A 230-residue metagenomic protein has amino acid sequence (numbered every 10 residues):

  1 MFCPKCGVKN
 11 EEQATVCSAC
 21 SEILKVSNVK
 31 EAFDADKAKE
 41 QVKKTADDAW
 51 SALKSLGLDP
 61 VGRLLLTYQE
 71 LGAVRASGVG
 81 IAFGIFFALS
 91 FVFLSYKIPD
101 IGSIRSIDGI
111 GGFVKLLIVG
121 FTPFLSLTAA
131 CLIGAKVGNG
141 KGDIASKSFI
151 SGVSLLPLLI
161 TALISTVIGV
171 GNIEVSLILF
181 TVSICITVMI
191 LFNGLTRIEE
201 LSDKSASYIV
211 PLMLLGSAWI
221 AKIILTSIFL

Functional and structural regions predicted by a protein language model:
M1-A32: Cys/His-rich metal-coordination motifs, chiefly Zn-binding "fingers/knuckles"
A35-D143: Selected alpha-helical membrane-embedding segments in polytopic membrane proteins
I81-A88, G152-T161, L214-A221: Alpha-helical transmembrane segments of multi-pass integral membrane proteins
F91-P99, C131-N139, T161-G169, F192-T196 (+2 more regions): Membrane-water interface at transmembrane helix exits
L116, G120, S146-P157, F180-C185 (+2 more regions): Alpha-helical transmembrane segments of multi-pass membrane proteins, especially transporters and channels
P123, V153-V170: C-terminal halves and exits of single transmembrane alpha-helices
L127-C131, P157, V188-F192: Alpha-helical transmembrane segments of polytopic integral membrane proteins, especially the permease/helical cores
T166-L230: Terminal transmembrane helical module of multi-pass membrane proteins
